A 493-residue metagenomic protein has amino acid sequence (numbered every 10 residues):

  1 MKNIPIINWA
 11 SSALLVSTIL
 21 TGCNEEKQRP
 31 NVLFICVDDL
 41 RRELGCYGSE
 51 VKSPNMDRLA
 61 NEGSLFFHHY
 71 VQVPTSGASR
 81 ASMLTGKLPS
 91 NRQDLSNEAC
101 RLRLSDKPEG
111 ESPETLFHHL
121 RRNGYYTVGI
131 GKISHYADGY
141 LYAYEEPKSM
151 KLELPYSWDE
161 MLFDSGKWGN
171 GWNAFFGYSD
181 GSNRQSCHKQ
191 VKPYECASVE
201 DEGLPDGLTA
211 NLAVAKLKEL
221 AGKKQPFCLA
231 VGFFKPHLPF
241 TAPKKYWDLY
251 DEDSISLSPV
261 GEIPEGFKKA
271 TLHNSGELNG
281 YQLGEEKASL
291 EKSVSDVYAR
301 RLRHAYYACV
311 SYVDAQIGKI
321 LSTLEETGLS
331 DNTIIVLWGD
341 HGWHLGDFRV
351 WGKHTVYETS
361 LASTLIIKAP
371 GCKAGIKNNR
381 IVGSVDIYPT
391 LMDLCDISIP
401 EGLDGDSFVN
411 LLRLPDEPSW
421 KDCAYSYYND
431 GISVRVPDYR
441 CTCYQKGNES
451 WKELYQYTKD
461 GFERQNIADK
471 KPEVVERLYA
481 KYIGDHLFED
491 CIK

Functional and structural regions predicted by a protein language model:
K2-A10, G22-Q445, S450-W451, G461-G484 (+2 more regions): Formylglycine-dependent sulfatase
A10-T18: Bacterial N-terminal signal peptides
L454-Y455: Short hydrophobic beta-strand that contains or immediately precedes a catalytic carboxylate
